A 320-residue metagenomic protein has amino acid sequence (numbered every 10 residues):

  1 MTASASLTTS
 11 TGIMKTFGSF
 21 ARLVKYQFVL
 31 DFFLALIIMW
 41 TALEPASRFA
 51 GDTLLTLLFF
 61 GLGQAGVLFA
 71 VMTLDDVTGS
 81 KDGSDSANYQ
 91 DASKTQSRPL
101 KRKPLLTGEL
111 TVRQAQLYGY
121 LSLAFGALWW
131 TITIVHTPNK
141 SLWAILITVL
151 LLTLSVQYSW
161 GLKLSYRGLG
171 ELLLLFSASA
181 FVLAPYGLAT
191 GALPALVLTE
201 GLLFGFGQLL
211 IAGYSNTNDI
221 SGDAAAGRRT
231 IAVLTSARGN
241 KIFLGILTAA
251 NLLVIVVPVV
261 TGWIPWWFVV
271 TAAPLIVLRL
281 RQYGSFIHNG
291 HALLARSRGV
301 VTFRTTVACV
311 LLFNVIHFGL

Functional and structural regions predicted by a protein language model:
M1-R22: Short, Lys/Arg-rich, polar N-terminal cytosolic tail immediately upstream of the first transmembrane signal-anchor
I13, T261-L320: Extended hydrophobic alpha-helices typical of membrane-associated regions
G18, K103-A192: Intramembrane alpha-helical segments
F33-W40, L172-G187, A232-A237, R296-F313: Small-residue-rich segments of transmembrane alpha-helices in multi-pass membrane proteins, especially helix faces
I37-A42, S47-S80, S84-S86, W143-V156 (+1 more regions): Membrane-embedded alpha-helical segments that form the functional core of polytopic membrane enzymes, especially those
W40-L62, L128-A144, V182-L202, V254-W267 (+1 more regions): Helix-coil boundary and interhelical linker segments in multi-pass alpha-helical membrane proteins
M72-D76, P104, T153-S165, A212 (+2 more regions): C-terminal ends of transmembrane helices
M72-F125, G205-I255: Solvent-exposed interhelical
